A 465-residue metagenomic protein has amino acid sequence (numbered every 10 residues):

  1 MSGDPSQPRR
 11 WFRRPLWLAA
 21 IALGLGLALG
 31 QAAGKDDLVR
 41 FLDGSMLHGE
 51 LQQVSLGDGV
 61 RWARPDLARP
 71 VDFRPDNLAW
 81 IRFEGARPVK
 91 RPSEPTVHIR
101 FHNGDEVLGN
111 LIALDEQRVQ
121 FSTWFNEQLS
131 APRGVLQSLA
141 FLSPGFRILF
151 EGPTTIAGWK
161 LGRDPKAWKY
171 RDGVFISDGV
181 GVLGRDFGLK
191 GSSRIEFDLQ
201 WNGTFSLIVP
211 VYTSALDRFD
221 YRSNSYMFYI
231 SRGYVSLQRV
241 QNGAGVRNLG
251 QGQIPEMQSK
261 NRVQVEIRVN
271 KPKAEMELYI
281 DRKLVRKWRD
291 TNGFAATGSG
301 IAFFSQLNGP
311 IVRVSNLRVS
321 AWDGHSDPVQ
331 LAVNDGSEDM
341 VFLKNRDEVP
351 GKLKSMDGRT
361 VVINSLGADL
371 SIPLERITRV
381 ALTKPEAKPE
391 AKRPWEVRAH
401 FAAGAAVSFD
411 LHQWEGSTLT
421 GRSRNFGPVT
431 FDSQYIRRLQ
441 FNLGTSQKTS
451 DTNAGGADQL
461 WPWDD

Functional and structural regions predicted by a protein language model:
G3-L18: Bacterial N-terminal signal peptides that target proteins for export
P15-A28: Bacterial N-terminal signal peptides
Q31-S259, V263-Y279, L284-D465: Compositionally biased alpha-helical segments
